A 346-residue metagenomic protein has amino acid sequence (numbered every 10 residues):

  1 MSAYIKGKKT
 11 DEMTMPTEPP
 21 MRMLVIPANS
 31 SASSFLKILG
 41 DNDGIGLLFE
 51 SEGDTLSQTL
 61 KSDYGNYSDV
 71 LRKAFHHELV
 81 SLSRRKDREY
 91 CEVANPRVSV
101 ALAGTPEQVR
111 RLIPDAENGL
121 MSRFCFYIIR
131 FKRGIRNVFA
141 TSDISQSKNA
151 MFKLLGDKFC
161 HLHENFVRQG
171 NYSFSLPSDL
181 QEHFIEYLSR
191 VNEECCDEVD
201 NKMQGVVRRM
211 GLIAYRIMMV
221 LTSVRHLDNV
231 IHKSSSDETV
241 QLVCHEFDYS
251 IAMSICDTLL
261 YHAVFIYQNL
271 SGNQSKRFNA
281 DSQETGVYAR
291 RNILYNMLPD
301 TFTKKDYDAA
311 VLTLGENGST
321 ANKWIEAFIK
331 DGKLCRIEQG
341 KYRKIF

Functional and structural regions predicted by a protein language model:
M1-F346: Phosphate-handling catalytic cores of nucleic-acid transaction enzymes
